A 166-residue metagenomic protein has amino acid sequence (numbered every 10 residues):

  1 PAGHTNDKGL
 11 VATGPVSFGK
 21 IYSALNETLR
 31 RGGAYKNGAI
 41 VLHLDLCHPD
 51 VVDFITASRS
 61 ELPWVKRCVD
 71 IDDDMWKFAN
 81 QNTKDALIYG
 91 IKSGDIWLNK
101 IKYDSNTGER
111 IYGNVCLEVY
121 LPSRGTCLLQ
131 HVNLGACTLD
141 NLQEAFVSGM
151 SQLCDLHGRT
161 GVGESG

Functional and structural regions predicted by a protein language model:
P1-V11, P15-F18, L29-G32, G94-G166: Function-dense linear segments that define catalytic or interfacial modules in macromolecule-processing proteins
D7-G9, G14-A24, G33-R110, S123: Conserved, charged catalytic cores of large soluble enzymes
